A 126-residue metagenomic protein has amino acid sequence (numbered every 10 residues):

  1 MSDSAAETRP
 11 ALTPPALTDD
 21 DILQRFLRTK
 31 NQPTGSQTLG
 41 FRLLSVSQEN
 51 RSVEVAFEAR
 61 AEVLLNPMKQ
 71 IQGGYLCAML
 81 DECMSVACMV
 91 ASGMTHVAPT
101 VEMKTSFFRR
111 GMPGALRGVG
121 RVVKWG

Functional and structural regions predicted by a protein language model:
M1-G126: Terminal targeting signals and extreme-terminal segments of soluble enzymes
